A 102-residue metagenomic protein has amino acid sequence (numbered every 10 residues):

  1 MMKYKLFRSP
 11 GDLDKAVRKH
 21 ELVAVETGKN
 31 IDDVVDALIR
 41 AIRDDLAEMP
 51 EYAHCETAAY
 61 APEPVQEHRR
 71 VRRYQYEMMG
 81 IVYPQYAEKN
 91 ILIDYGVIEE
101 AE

Functional and structural regions predicted by a protein language model:
M1-L22: Short aromatic-glycine-(Arg/Gly/Cys) micro-motifs in beta-strand/loop hairpins
M1-Y4, V25, I39, V65-R69: General helical secondary-structure elements
Y4-L6, E26, V34, L38 (+1 more regions): Hydrophobic beta-strand residues in large extracellular and virion-surface proteins
A16, V34-A37, A41, D45: Charge-rich, solvent-exposed alpha-helical interaction surfaces
R18-D33: A short, exposed loop/beta-hairpin motif centered on an aromatic-Gly-Thr core
R40-E102: Short, mixed-charge low-complexity intrinsically disordered segments
